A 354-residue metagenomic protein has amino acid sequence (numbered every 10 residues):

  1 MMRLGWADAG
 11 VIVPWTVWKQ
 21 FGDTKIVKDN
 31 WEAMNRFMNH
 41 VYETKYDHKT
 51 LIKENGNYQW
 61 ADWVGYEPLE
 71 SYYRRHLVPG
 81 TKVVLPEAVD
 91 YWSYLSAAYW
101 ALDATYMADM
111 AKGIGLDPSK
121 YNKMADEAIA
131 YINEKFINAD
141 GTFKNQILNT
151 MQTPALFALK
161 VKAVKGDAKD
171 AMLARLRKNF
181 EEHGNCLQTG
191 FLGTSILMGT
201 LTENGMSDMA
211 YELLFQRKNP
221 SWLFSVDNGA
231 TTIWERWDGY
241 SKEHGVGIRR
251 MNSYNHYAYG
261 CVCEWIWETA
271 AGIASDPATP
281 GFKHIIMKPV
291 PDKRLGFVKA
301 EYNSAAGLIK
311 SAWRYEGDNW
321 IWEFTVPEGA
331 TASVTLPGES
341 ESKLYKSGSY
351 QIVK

Functional and structural regions predicted by a protein language model:
M1-G5, L51-S93, D140-V161, L192 (+4 more regions): Carbohydrate-binding/catalytic loop surfaces
M1-I12, D29-E32, Y91-L102, N149-T153 (+2 more regions): Aromatic- and histidine-enriched alpha-helix N-cap/loop-to-helix transition segments that scaffold the rims
G10-I26, A98-L116, L156-D167, I196-G205 (+2 more regions): Well-ordered alpha-helical scaffold segments within catalytic/enzyme domains
Q20-Y99, G113-L156, D167, Q216 (+3 more regions): Active-site acid/base region of carbohydrate-active enzymes
N122-K123, D208-K354: Non-catalytic C-terminal accessory modules of carbohydrate-active enzymes
Q146-L148, K178-C186, Q216-L223: Solenoid-like repeat scaffolds
K169-R177, G247: Alpha-helical repeat scaffolds
M172-R175, E203, L213: A glycine- and small/hydrophobic-rich beta-loop-beta segment that serves as a flexible "lid/hinge" or phosphate-binding
